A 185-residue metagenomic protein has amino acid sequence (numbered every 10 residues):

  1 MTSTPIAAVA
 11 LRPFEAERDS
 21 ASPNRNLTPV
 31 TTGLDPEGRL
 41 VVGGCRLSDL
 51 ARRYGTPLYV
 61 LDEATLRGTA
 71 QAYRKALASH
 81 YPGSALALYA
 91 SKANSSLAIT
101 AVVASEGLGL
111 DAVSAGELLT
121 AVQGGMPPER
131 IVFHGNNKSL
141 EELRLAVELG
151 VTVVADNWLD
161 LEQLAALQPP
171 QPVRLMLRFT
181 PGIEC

Functional and structural regions predicted by a protein language model:
M1-A166, Q171-R174: A charged N-terminal "starter" segment
V173-C185: Flexible glycine-/small-residue-enriched beta->alpha junction loops that bind anionic phosphate/pyrophosphate groups
